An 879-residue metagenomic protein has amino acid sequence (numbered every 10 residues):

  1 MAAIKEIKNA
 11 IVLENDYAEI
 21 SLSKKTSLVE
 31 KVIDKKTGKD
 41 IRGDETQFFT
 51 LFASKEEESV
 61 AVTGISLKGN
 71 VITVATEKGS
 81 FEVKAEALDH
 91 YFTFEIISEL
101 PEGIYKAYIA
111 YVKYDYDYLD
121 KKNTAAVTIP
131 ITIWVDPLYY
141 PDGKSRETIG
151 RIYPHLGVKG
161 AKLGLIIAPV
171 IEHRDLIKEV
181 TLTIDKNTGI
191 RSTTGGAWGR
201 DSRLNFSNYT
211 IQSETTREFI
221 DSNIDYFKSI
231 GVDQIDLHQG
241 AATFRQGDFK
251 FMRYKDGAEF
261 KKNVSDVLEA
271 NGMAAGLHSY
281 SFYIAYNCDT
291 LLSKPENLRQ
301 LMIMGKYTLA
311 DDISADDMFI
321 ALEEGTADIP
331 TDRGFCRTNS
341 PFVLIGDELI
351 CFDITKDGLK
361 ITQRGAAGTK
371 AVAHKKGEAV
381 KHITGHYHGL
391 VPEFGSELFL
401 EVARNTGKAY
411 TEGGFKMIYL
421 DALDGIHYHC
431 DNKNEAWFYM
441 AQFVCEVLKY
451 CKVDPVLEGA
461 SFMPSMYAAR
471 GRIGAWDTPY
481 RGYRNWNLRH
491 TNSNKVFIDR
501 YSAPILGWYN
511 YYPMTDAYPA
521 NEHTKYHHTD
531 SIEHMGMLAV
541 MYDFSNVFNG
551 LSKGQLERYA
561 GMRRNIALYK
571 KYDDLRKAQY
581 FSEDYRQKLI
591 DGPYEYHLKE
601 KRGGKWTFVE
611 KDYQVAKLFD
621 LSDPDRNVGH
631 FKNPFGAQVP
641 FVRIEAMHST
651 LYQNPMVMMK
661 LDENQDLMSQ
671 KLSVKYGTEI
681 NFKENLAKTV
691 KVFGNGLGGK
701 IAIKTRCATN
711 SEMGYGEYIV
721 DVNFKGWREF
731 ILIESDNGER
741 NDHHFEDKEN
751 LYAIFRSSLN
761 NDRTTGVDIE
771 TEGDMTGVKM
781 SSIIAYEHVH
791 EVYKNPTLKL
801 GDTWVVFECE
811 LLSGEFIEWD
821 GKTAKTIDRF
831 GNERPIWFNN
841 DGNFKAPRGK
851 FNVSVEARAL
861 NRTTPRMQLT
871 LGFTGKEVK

Functional and structural regions predicted by a protein language model:
L13-I235, F260-N263, V267-A275, M417 (+7 more regions): Carbohydrate-recognition beta-sandwich/jelly-roll modules in extracellular/periplasmic carbohydrate-active proteins
R203-K306, T384-K408, G413-W437: Aromatic-lined carbohydrate-binding/catalytic grooves of carbohydrate-active enzymes
K261-A285, Q300-G305, M463, L538 (+1 more regions): Carbohydrate-binding surfaces of carbohydrate-active enzymes
S281, A285-A371, T650: Autoprocessing Asn-cyclization modules and mimics
L292-G305, Y387-E401, L448-L556, Y585: Glycan-recognition surfaces
L322-T331, G365-K376, N723-K725, E772-K879: Intrinsically disordered, low-complexity segments enriched in serine, threonine, and glycine
F635-L651, F682-N695, V767-I769, G849-L860 (+1 more regions): A short beta-strand element within beta-rich, extracytoplasmic domains of secreted/secretory-pathway proteins
Q653-K748, D774-T776, L869-K879: Extracellular ligand-binding interfaces
